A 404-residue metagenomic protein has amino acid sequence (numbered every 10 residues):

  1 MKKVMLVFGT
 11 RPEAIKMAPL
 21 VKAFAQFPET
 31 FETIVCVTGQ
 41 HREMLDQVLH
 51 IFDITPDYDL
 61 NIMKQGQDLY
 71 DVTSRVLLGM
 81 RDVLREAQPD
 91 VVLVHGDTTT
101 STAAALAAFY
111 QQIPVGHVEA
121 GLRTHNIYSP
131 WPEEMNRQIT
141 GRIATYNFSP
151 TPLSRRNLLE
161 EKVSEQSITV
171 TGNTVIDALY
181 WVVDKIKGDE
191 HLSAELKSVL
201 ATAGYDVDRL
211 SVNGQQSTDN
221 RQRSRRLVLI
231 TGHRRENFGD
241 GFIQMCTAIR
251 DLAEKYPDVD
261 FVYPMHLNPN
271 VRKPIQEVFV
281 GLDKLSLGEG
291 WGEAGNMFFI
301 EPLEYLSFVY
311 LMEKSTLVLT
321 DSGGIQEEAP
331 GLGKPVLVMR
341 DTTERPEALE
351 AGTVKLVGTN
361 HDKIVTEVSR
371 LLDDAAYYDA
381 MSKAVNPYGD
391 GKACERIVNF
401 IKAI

Functional and structural regions predicted by a protein language model:
M1-Y263, N270-I404: Nucleotide-activated sugar donor-binding and catalytic core shared by glycosyltransferases and related lipid-linked
